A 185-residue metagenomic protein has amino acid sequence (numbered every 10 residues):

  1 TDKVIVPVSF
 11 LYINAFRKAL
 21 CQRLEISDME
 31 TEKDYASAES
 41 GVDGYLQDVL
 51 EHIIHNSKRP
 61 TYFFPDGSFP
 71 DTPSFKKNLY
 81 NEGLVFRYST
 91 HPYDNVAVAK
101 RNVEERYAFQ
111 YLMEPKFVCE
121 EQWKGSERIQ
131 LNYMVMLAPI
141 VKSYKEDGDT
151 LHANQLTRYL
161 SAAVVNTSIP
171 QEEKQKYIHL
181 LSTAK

Functional and structural regions predicted by a protein language model:
D2-K185: ER/secretory pathway lumenal C-terminal domains and tails of membrane proteins involved in glycoprotein biogenesis
